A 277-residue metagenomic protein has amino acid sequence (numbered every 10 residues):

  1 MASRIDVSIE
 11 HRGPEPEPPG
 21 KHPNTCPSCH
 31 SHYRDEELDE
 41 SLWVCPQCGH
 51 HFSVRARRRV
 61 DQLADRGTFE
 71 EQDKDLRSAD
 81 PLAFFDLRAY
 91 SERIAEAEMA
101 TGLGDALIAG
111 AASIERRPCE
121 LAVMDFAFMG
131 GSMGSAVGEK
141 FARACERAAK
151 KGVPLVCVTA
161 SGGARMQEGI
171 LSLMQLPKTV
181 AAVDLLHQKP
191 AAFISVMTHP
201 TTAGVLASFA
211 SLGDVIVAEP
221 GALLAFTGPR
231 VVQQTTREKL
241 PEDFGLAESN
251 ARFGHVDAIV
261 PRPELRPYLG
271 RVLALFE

Functional and structural regions predicted by a protein language model:
M1-L103, A111-I114, V272-E277: Intrinsically disordered, low-complexity segments enriched in small/flexible residues
H22-T25, V44, A56-R59, V137-A144 (+5 more regions): General structural feature for long, well-ordered alpha-helical segments within catalytic domains of soluble enzymes
P27-H30, A127, G162: Short hinge/gating elements
E36, M124, V158, V196-M197: Structural motif
A100-A106, G131-E146: Glycine-rich anion/phosphate-binding loops
A112-M124, K140-A164: A structural preference for short, pocket-lining loop segments at secondary-structure junctions
A127-A136, E168-L171: Flexible beta-alpha connector loops of hexameric P-loop NTPases
T159-E277: Conserved catalytic cores of soluble enzyme domains, especially glycine-rich substrate-binding beta-alpha loops
